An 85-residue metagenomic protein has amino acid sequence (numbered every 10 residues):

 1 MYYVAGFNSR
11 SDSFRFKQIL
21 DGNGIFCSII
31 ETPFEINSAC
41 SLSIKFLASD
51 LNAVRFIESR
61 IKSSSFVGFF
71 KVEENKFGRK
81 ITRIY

Functional and structural regions predicted by a protein language model:
M1, F26-F46: Amphipathic, hydrophobic secondary-structure cores in small proteins
Y3-G6: Short glycine-/aliphatic-rich beta-strand segments at the starts of folded cytosolic domains
N8, R15, E31, E35-N37 (+2 more regions): Generic, ordered loop/turn and secondary-structure boundary motif
S9-D12, L47-N52: Helix N-cap motif at beta-to-alpha junctions
R10-F26: Short amphipathic alpha-helix segments
K17, C40, R55-I57: Short, glycine/acidic-enriched capping/hinge loops at junctions between secondary-structure elements
G22, N37, K62-S65: A generic structural signal for short, non-catalytic loop/turn and secondary-structure boundary residues
N52-Y85: C-terminal structural segments of small proteins and small subunits
